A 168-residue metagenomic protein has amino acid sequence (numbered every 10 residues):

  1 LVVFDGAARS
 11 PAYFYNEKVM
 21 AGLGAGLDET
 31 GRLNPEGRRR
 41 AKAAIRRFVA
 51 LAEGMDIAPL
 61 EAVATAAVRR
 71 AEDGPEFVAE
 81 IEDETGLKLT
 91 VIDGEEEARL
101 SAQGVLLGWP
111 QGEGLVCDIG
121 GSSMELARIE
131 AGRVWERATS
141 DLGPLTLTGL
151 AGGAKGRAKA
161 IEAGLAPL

Functional and structural regions predicted by a protein language model:
V2-I119, A127-L168: Nucleotide/phosphate-binding catalytic cleft detector across ATP-hydrolyzing and phosphate-transferring enzymes
S122: Conserved Rossmann-like nucleotide-cofactor binding loop
